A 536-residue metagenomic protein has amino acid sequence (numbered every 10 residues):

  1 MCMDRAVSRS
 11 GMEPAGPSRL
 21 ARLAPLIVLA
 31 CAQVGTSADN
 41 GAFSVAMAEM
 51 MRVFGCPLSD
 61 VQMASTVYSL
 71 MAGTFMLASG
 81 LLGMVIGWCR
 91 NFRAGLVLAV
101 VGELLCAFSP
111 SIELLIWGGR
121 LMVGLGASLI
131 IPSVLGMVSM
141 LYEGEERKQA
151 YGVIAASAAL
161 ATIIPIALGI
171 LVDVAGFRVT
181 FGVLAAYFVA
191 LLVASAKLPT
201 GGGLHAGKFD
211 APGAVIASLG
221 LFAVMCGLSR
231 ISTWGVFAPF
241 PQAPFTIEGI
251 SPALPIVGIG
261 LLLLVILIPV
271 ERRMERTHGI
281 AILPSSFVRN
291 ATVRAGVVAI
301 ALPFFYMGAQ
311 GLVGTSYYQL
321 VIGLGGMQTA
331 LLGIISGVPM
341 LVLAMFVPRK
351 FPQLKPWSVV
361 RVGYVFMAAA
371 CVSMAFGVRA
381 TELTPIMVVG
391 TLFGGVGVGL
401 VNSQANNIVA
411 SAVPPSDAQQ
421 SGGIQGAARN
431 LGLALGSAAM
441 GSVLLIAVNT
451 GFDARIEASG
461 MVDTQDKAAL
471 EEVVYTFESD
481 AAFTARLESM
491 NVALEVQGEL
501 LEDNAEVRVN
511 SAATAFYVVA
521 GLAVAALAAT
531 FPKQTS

Functional and structural regions predicted by a protein language model:
M1-S37, R52: Cytosolic juxtamembrane N-terminal segment immediately preceding the first transmembrane helix of multi-pass
R22-C31, G35-T36, F43-V45, G249-I256 (+3 more regions): 12-transmembrane solute porter fold
A46-F75, L115-G118, M327: Extracellular/periplasmic helix-loop-helix junction of adjacent transmembrane segments in MFS-like secondary
E49, G80-L81, V85, I170 (+1 more regions): Membrane-interface helix termini in secondary transporters
T66-L81, I131-L135, I334-V347: Central cavity-lining transmembrane alpha-helices of secondary-active solute carriers, predominantly the Major
M84-L221, R230: Helix-loop-helix hairpins in multi-pass membrane proteins, especially solute transporters
D173-V298, Y306: Hydrophobic transmembrane-helix bundles of small-molecule transporters
R429-A529: Hydrophobic transmembrane architecture of multi-pass small-molecule transporters
